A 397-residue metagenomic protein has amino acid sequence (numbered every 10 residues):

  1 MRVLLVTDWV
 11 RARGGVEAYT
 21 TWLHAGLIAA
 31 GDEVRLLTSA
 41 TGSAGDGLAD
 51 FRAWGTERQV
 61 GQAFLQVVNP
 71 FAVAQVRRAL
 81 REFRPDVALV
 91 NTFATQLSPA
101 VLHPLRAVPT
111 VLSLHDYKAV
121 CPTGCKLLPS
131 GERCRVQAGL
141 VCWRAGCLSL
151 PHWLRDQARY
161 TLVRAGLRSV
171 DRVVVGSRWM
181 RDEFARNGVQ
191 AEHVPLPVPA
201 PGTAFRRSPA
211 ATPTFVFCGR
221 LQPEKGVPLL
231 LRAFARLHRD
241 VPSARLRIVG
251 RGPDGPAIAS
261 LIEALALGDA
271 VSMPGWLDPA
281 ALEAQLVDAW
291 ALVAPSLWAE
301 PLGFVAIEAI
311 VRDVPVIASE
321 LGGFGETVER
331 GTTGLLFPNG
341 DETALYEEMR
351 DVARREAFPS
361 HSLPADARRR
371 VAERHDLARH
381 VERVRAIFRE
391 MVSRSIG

Functional and structural regions predicted by a protein language model:
M1-G42, F83, L105-P109: N-terminal subdomain of nucleotide-sugar transferases
A18, P213, R220-R236, V241 (+3 more regions): A conserved mid-protein helix/loop that constitutes part of the nucleotide-sugar donor-binding site
L80, W276-L277, A284-A289: Short alpha-helical donor nucleotide-sugar binding micro-motif in glycosyltransferases
A119, R135-A204: Donor nucleotide-sugar binding/catalytic pocket of nucleotide-sugar-dependent glycosyltransferases
A259-L277: Nucleotide-activated donor-binding/catalytic signature segment of Leloir-type glycosyltransferases, i.e., the conserved
V287-P301, V314: Acidic donor-binding loop of glycosyltransferase active sites
R330-G331, L335-E342, D351-A357: Conserved acidic donor-binding segment of nucleotide-sugar-dependent glycosyltransferases
T333, P359-A386: A short, well-ordered alpha-helix in the C-terminal region of glycosyltransferases
